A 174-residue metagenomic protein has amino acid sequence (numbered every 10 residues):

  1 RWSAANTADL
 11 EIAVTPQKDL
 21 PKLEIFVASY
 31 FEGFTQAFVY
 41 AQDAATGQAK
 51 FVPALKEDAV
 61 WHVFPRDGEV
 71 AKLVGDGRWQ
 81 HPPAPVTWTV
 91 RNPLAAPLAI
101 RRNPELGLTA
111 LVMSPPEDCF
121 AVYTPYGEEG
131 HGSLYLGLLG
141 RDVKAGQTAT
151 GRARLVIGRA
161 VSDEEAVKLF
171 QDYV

Functional and structural regions predicted by a protein language model:
R1, Q36-A37, L134, V143: Surface-exposed acidic/polar loop and edge beta-strand patches at domain peripheries
R1, V27-A28, Q171-V174: Mature N-terminal, pre-catalytic/accessory segment of carbohydrate-active enzymes
R1-E11: Long, hydrophobic/aromatic-enriched structural stretches that serve as scaffold segments
S3, T15-Q17, V156-G158: Solvent-exposed residues in well-ordered beta-strands and their adjoining turns, especially edge/terminal strands
A4-N6, D19, Q147-T148: Short, solvent-exposed loop/edge-beta patches enriched in aromatic
L10-K50: Acidic (Asp/Glu-rich), glycine- and aromatic
Q42-P83: Glycine-rich (often Gly-Gly/Gly-Pro-rich) flexible segments and glycine-rich loop motifs, frequently accented by
L73-V174: Beta-strand-rich recognition/accessory modules
